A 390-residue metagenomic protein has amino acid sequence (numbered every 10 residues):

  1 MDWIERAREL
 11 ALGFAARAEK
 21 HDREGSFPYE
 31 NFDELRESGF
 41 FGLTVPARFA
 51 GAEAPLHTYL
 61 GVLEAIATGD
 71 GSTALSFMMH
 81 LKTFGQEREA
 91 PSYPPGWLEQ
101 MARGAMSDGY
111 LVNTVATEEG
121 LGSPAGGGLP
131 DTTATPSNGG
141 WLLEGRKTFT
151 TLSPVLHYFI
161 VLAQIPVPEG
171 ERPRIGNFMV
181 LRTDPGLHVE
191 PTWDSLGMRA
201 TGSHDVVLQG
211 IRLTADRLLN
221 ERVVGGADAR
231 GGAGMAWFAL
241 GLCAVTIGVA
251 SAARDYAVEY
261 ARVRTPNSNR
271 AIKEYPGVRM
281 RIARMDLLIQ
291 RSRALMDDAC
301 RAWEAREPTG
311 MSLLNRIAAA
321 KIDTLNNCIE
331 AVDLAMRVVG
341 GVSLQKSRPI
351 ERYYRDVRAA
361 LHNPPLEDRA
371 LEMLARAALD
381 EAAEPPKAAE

Functional and structural regions predicted by a protein language model:
E5, G248, A283-Q290, A318 (+2 more regions): Generic structural signal for well-ordered, non-transmembrane alpha-helical segments in soluble/cytosolic regions
E19-D22, Q290-D323, M336-L344: C-terminal helix-coil-helix/basic helical segment that borders enzyme active sites and/or dimer interfaces and provides
Y29-E37, L43-R146, T151: Glycine-rich flavin
R146-V189: A short core secondary-structure module
T148-S153, M235-L242, A360-N363: Glycine-rich phosphate/pyrophosphate-binding beta-alpha loops
S195-I289: Glycine-rich beta->alpha junctions and the first turn(s) of the following alpha-helix
E259-Y260, S292-D298, I329-E330: Extended, amphipathic, non-transmembrane alpha-helical segments
V339-E390: Glycine-rich phosphate/cofactor-binding loops in nucleotide/flavin-utilizing enzymes
